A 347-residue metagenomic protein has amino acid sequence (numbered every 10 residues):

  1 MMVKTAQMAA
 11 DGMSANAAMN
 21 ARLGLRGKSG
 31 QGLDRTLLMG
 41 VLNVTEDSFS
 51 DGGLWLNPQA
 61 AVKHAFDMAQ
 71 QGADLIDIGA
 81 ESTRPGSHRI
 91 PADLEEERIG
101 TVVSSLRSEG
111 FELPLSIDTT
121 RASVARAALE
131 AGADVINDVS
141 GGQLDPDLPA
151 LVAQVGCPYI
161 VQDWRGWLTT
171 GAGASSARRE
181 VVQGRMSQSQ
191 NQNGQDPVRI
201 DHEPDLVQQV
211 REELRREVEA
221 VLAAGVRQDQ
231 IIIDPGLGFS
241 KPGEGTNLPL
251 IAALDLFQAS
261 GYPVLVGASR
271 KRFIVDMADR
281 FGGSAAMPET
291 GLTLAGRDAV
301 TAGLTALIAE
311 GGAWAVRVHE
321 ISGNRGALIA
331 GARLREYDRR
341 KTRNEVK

Functional and structural regions predicted by a protein language model:
K4-A6, A10-D11, N16-A17, A21 (+10 more regions): Active-site-adjacent loop and "lid" segments of alpha/beta metabolic enzymes
L37-N43: Short, hydrophobic/glycine-enriched beta-strand segments
L42, M68, G72, D118 (+4 more regions): Conserved, mostly hydrophobic/aromatic
K63-G79, I308-G311: Catalytic domains of carbohydrate-active enzymes, especially glycoside hydrolases
I78-E81, D234-L237: Glycine-rich beta-strand-to-loop/alpha-helix junction loops that act as flexible
L113, R227-Q230: Short acidic capping loops at alpha-helix termini that bridge into adjacent secondary structure
I231-P235, T246-N247: The catalytic core of metal-dependent phosphodiesterases that act on cyclic dinucleotides
